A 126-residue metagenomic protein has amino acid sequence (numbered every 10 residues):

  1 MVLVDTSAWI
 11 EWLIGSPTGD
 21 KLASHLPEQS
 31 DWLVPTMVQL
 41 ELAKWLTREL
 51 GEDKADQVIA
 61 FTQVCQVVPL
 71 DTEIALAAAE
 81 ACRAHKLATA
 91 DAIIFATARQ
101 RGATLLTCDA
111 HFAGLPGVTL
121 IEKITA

Functional and structural regions predicted by a protein language model:
M1-V34, L46-I59, A126: Short, well-structured N-terminal submotif of metal-dependent ribonuclease cores
V4, L33-V34, P69, T89 (+1 more regions): Short beta-strand scaffold positions
S7, E41, E73, A92-I93: Active-site phosphate/pyrophosphate-handling residues
W9-I10, Q39, A75, F112-A113: A generic structural signal for short hydrophobic patches within well-formed alpha-helices
G19, Q39, A55-V58, D71 (+1 more regions): A general structural signal for well-ordered alpha-helical segments in protein cores
Q29-W32, V64-Q66, Q100-T104: Short active-site oxyanion
E41, Q63-A84: Acidic catalytic patch
F95, R99-A126: Acidic, PIN/NYN-like endoribonuclease modules and their adjacent C-terminal/linker elements
